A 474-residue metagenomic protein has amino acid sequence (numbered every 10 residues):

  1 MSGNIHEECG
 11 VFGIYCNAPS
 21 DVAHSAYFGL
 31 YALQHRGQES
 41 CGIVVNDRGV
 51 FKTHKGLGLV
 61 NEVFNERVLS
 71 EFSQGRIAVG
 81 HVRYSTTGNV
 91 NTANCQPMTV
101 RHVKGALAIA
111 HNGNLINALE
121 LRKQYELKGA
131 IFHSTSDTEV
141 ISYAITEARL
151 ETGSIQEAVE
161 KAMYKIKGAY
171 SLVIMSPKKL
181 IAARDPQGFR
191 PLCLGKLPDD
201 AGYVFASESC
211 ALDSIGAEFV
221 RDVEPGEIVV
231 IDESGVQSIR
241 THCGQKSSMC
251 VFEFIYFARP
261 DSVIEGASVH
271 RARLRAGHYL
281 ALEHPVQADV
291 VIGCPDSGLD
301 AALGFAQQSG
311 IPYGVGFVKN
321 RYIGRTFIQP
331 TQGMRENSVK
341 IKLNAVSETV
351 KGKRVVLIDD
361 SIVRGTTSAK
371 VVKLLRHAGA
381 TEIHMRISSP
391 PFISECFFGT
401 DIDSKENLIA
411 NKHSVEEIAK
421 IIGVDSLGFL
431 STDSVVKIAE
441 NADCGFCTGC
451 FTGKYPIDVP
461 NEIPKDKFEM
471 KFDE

Functional and structural regions predicted by a protein language model:
M1-P225, V230-A288, C294, E382: Conserved short alpha-helical segments that host acidic/polar catalytic motifs at enzyme active sites
T86-T87, N117, I181, F189-R190 (+7 more regions): Flexible loop/turn segments at secondary-structure boundaries
A110, M175, A183-R184, G195 (+12 more regions): Generic beta-strand/beta-sheet core signal
A130, E151, P285-D289, Q307-G314 (+2 more regions): Secondary-structure transition/capping motifs at alpha-helix termini and the adjoining loop/turn into the next element
S134, E139-S142, Y313-G324, I421-A439: A conserved beta-strand->alpha-helix junction
K161, C210-A211, E218-F219, G226-E227 (+4 more regions): Phosphate/diphosphate-binding loops
M163, K178-K179, G216-D222, K373-E474: PRPP-dependent phosphoribosyltransferase catalytic core
G310-V355, T366, I393-D403: Short, glycine/charge-rich flexible loops or terminal/linker lids adjacent to PRPP-binding catalytic cores
